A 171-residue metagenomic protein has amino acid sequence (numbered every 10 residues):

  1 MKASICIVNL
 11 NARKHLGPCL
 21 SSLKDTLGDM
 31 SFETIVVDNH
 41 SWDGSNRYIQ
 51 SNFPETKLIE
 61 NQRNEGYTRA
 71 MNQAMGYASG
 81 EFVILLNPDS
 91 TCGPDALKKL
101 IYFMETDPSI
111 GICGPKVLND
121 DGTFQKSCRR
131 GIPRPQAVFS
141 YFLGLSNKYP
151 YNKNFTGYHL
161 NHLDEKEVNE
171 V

Functional and structural regions predicted by a protein language model:
K2-S4, E33: Cell-envelope/extracellular polymer assembly enzymes that use nucleotide-activated donors
S21-S31: Short, acidic, metal-binding catalytic loop of nucleotide-sugar glycosyltransferases
S22, D38-R47, R63: A conserved acidic beta->alpha catalytic loop
S31-H40, I59-N61: Short beta-strand/loop segment that forms part of the nucleotide-sugar
E60-A78: Glycine-rich, basic loop-to-helix element that forms the pyrophosphate-binding segment of sugar-nucleotide handling
V83: Short aromatic/hydrophobic "clamp" motif used to bind/position activated sugar donors
G93-S127: Conserved donor NDP-sugar-binding/catalytic core segment of glycosyltransferases
S140-V171: A recurrent flexible, glycine/aromatic-enriched loop bordering the glycosyltransferase active site that acts as
